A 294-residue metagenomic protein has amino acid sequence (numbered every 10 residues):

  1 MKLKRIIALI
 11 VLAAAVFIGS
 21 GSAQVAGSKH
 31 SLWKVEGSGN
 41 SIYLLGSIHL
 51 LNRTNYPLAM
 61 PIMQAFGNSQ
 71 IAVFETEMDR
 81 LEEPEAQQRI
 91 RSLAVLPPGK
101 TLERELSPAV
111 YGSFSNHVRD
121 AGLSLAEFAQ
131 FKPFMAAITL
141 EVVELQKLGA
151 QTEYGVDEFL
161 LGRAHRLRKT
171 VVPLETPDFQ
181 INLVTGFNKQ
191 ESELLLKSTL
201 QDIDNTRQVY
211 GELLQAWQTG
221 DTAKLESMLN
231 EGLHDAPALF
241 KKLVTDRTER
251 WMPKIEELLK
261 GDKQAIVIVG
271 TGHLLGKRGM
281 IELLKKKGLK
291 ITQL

Functional and structural regions predicted by a protein language model:
M1-A8: Bacterial N-terminal signal peptides that target proteins for export
A8-G19: Bacterial N-terminal signal peptides
G21-G27: Boundary at the C-terminal end of the N-terminal hydrophobic targeting segment
G27-S31, W251: Alpha-helical scaffolding within the catalytic cores of extracellular/periplasmic polymer-degrading hydrolases
S31-L243: Structured, acidic catalytic/metal-binding patches in enzyme active sites
A238-L294: A cross-kingdom marker for long, charged
